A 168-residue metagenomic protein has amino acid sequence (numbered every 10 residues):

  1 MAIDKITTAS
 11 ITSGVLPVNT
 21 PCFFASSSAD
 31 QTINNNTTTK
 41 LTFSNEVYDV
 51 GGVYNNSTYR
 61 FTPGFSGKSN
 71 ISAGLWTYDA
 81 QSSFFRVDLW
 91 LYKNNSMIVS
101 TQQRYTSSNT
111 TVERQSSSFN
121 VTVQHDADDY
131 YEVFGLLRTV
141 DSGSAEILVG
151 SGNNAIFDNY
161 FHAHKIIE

Functional and structural regions predicted by a protein language model:
M1-P17, H164: Short, low-complexity N-terminal tether/leader segments at secretion or assembly junctions of large, surface-exposed
L16-E168: Extracellular jelly-roll beta-sandwich "head" domains, especially the C-terminal globular C1q domain
